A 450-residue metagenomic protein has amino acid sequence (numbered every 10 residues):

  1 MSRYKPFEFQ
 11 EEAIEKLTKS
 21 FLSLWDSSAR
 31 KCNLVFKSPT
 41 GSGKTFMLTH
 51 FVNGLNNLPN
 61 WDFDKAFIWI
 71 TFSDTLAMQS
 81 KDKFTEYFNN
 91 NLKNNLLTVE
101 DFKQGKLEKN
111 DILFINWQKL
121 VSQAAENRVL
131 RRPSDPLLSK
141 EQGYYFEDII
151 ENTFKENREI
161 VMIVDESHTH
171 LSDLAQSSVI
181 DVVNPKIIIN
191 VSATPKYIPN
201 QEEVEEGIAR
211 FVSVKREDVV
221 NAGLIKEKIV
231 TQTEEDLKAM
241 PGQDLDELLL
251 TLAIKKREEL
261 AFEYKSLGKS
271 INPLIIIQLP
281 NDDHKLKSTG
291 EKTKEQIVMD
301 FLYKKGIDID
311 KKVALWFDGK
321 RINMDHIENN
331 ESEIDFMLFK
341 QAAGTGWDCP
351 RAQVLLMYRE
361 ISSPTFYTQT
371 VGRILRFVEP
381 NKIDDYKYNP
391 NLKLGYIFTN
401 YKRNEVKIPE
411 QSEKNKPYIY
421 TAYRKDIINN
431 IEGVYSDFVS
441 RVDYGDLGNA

Functional and structural regions predicted by a protein language model:
M1-K37: Conserved pre-motif I regulatory segment
E15-S20, G54-N60, M78, D82 (+7 more regions): Helicase-associated low-complexity regulatory tails and linkers flanking the ATPase motor
S28-K37, M47-A77: Conserved SF1/SF2 helicase motif Ia
T40: The conserved Walker
G43: Conserved glycine(s) of the Walker
I68-D74, V99-F102, W117-Q118: A short hydrophobic beta-strand->loop->alpha-helix junction that borders the nucleotide-binding pocket of P-loop NTPases
Q123, L338-Q353, G372-I374, D385: SF2 helicase motor core recognition
M162-V164, L338: Walker B beta-strand of ABC/ABC-like P-loop ATPase nucleotide-binding domains, specifically the conserved hydrophobic
